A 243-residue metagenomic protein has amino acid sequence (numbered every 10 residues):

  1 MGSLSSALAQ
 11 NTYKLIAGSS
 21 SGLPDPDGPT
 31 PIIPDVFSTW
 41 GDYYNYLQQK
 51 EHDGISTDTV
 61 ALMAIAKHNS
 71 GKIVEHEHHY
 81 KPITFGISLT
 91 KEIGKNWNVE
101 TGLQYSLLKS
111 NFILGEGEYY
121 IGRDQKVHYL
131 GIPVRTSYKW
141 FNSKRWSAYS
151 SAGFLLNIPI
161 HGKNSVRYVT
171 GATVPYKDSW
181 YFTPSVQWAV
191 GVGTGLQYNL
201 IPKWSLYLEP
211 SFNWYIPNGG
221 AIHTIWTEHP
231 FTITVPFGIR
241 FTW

Functional and structural regions predicted by a protein language model:
M1-F85, T90-N98, S110: Conserved catalytic residues of ABC-type ATPase nucleotide-binding domains
N11, H79-I83, K126-L130, W146 (+2 more regions): Residues that define the transmembrane beta-barrel architecture of outer-membrane proteins
S19-D25, Y105-K109, W140, F154-G162 (+2 more regions): Transmembrane beta-strands of outer-membrane beta-barrel pores
Q48-H78, L108-Y129, P159-S185, A221-E228: Extracellular/periplasm-exposed beta-strand and loop segments of Gram-negative cell-envelope proteins, dominated by
F85-K91, T101-Y105, I132-Y138, A152-L156 (+3 more regions): Residues on the lipid-exposed face of transmembrane beta-strands in outer-membrane beta-barrel proteins
N96-V99, S143-W146, K203-L206: Repeated loop/turn-to-beta-strand initiation elements of outer-membrane beta-barrel proteins
I132, T136-F141, W146-A152, S165-T170: C-terminal structural cap/anchor segments
T183, Q187, N199-W243: Predominantly the C-terminal beta-signal and adjacent terminal strand-loop region of outer-membrane beta-barrel
